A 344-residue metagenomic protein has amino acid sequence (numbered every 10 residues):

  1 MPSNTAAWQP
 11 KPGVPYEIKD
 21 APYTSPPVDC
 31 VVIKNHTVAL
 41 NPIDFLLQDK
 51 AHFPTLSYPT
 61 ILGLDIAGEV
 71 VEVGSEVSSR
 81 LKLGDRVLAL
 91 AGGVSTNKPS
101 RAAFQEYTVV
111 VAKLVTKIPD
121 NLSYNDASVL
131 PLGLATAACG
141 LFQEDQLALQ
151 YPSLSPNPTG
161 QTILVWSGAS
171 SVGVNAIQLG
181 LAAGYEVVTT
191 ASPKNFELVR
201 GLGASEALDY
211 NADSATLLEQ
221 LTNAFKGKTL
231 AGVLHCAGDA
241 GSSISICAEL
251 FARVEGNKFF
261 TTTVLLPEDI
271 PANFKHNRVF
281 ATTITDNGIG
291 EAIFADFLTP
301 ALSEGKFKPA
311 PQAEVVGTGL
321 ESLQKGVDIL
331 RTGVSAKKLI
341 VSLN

Functional and structural regions predicted by a protein language model:
M1-E17, S25-P26, D49-A51, T55 (+3 more regions): Eukaryotic N-terminal targeting leaders
P22-A39, A51-S95, R101: Glycine-rich beta-strand-centered segment in the early N-terminal region that forms part of a ligand/cofactor-binding
P42-D49: Cytochrome P450 core scaffold surrounding the K-helix E-X-X-R motif and the conserved "meander" helix-loop region
A91-I163, L302: NAD(P)H dinucleotide-binding glycine-rich loop of Rossmann-like/cofactor-binding domains, especially the beta1-alpha1
P131-A212: Mid-domain Rossmann-like dinucleotide-binding core that forms the NAD(H)/NADP(H) cofactor-binding site
N157, E206-N287: Glycine-rich cofactor phosphate-binding loops and adjacent beta1-alpha1 units of small-molecule cofactor enzyme domains
D286-N344: C-terminal hydrophobic helical "lid"/dimerization subdomain of Rossmann-like NAD(P)H-dependent oxidoreductases
